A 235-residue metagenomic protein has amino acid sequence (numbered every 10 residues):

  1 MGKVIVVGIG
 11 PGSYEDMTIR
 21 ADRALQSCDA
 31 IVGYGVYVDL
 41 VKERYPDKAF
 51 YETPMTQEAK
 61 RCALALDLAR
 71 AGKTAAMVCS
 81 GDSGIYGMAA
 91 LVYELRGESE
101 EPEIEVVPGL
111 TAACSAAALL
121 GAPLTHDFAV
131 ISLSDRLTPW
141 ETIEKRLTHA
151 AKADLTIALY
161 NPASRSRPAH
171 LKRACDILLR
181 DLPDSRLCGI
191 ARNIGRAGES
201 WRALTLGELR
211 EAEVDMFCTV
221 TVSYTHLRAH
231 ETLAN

Functional and structural regions predicted by a protein language model:
M1-I104, S115: Class I S-adenosyl-L-methionine
K3-V7, K73-M77, F128, A153-L159 (+1 more regions): Generic beta-sheet signal
I85-A153: Class I SAM-dependent methyltransferase SAM-binding "motif I" and its flanking Rossmann-like core
I143-R186: Conserved anion/nucleotide-ligand pocket segment
H170-E208, E213: Accessory alpha-helical/coil subdomains and C-terminal extensions that flank or cap enzyme catalytic cores
V214-Y224: C-terminal edge-of-domain segments
T225-T232: Conserved small/polar residues in nucleotide/adenosyl-binding loops
